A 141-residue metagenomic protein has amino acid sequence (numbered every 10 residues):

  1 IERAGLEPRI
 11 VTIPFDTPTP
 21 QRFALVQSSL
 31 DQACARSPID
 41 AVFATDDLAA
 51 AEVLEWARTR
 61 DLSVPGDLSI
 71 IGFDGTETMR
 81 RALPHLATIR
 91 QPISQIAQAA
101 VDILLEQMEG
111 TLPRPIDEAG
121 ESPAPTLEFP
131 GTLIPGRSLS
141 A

Functional and structural regions predicted by a protein language model:
I1-A141: Bacterial carbohydrate/catabolite-sensing allosteric modules
